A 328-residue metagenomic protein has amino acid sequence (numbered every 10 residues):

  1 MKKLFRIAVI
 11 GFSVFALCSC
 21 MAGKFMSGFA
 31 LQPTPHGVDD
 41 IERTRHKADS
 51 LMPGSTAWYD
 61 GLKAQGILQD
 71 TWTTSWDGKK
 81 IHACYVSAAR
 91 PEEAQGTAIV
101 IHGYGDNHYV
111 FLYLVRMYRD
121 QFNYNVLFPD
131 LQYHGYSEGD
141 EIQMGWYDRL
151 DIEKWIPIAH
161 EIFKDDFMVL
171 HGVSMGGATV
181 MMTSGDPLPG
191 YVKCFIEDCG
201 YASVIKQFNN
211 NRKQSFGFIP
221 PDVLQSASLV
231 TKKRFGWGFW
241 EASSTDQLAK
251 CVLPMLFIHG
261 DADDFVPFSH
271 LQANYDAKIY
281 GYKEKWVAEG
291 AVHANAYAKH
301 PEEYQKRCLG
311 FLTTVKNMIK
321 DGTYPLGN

Functional and structural regions predicted by a protein language model:
S19-T74: An N-terminal hydrophobic leader/cap segment in hydrolases
Y104-Y118: The serine-hydrolase catalytic nucleophile loop
L114, S244, L253, P267-D276: Short alpha-helix in the alpha/beta-hydrolase fold that links the catalytic acid
V115-E138: Conserved alpha/beta-hydrolase
I142-F163: Alpha/beta-hydrolase active-site loop
M182-W237: Hydrolase active-site cap/lid region
K250-V252, F257-H259, D263: Short beta-strand/loop motif that positions the catalytic acidic residue of the alpha/beta-hydrolase fold
D276-A294, P301: Catalytic histidine neighborhood in serine/cysteine hydrolases with alpha/beta-hydrolase-type architecture
